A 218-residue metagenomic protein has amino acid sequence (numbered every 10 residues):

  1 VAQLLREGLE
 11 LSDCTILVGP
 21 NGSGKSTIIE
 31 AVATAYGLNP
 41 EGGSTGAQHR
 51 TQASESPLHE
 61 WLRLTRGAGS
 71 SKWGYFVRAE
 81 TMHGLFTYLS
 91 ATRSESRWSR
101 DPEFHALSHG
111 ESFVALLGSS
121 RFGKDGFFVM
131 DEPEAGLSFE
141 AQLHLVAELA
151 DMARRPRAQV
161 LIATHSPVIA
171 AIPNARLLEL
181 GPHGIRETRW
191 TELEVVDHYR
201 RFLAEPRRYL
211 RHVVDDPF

Functional and structural regions predicted by a protein language model:
V1-R6: N-terminal pre-Walker A segment at the start of P-loop NTPase domains
G8-E10: ABC ATPase nucleotide-binding domain
S12-T15, D125-G126: Pre-Walker A (Motif I) flank of P-loop NTPase domains
T15, P20, S26-A91: ABC ATPase nucleotide-binding domain signature region
L85-L107: Conserved P-loop NTPase mechanochemical-coupling segment
E103, H109-E132, E140-M152: GG-anchored amphipathic helix commonly corresponding to the ABC/SMC/Rad50 NBD signature/C-loop
E140, H144-I162, S166-F218: C-terminal lobe/lid and adjacent interdomain/linker elements of RecA-like ASCE P-loop ATPase modules
